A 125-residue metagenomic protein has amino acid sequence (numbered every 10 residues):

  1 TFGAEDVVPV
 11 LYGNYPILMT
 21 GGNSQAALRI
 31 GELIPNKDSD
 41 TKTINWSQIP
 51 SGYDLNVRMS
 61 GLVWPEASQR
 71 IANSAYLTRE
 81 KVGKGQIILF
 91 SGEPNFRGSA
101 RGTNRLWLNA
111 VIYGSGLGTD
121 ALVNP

Functional and structural regions predicted by a protein language model:
T1-S60: An acidic, glycine-rich "communication" segment
N36-P125: Extracellular ligand-binding/catalytic regions of CAZymes and related secreted enzymes and adhesion modules
